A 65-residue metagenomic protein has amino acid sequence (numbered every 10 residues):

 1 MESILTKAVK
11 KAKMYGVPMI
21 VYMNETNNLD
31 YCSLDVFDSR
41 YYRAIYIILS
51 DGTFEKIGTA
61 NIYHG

Functional and structural regions predicted by a protein language model:
M1-E2, G52: Generic structural signal for short, solvent-exposed loop/turn connectors between secondary structure elements
S3-Y15: A short, charged, amphipathic alpha-helix used as a generic interaction element across diverse proteins
M14-G65: Acidic, low-complexity, intrinsically disordered interaction modules
